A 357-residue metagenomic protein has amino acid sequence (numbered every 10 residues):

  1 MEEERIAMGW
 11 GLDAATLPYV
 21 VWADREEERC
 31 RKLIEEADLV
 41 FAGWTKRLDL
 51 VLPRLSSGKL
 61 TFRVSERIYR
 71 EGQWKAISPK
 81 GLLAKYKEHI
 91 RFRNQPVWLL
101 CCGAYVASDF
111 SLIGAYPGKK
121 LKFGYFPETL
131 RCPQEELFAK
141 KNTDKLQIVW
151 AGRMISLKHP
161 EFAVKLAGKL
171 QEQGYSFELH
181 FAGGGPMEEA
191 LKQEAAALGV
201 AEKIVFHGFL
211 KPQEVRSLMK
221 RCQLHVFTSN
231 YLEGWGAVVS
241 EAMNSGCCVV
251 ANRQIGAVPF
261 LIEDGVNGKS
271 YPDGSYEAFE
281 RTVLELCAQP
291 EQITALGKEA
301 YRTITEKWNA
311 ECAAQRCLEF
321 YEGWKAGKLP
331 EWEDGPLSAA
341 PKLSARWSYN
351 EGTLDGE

Functional and structural regions predicted by a protein language model:
L12-Y19, K192-L210: Nucleotide-activated donor-binding/catalytic signature segment of Leloir-type glycosyltransferases, i.e., the conserved
P79-L99, S108, I113: Membrane-proximal helix-turn-helix segments that form the acceptor-binding/catalytic region of lipid-linked
Y105-V106, K122-E135, P186: Short beta-strand->alpha-helix junction loop in the catalytic core of nucleotide-activated group-transfer enzymes
E136-K158, V164-A167, H180: Conserved donor-binding/catalytic core segment of Leloir-type glycosyltransferases
F209-L210, S217-C222: Short alpha-helical donor nucleotide-sugar binding micro-motif in glycosyltransferases
K220-G234, C247: Acidic donor-binding loop of glycosyltransferase active sites
C248-N252: Short hydrophobic beta-strand element within catalytic cores of glycosyltransferases and related nucleotide-activated
D264-G265, K269-Y276, E285-P290: Conserved acidic donor-binding segment of nucleotide-sugar-dependent glycosyltransferases
